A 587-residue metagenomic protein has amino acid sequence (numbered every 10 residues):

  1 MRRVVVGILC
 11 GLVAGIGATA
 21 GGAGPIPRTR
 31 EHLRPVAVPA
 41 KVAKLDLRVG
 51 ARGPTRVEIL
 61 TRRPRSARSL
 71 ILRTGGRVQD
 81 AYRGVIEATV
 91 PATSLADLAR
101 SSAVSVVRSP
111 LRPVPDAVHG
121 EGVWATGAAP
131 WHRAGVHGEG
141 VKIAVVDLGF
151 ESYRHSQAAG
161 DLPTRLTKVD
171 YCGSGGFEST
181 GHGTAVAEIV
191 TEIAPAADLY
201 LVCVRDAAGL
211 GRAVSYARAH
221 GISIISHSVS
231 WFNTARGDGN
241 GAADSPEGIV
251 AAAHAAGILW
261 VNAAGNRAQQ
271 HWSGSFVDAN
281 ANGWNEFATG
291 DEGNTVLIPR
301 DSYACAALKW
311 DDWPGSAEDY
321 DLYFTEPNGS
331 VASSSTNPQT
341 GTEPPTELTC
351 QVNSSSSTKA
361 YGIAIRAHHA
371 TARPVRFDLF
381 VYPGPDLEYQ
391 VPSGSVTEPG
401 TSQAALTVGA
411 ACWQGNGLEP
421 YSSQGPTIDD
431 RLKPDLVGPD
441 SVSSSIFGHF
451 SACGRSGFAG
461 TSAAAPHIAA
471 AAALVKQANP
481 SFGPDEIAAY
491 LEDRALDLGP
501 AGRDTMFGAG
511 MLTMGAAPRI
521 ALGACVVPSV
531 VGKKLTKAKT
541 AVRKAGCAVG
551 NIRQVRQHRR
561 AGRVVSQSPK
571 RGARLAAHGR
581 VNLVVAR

Functional and structural regions predicted by a protein language model:
R2, L522-R587: Ligand-recognition elements built from short beta-strands and adjacent flexible loops
R3-T180, I189-E192, D198, W284-V296 (+1 more regions): Autoinhibitory N-terminal propeptides
R48-G50, P54, H271-S316, D386-Y389 (+1 more regions): Secreted peptidase-domain scaffold signal
L111-E292, D386-S393, C412-A465, A472-N479 (+1 more regions): Peri-catalytic substrate-binding/gating loops that frame the active-site cleft of hydrolases
H119-G120, H227, F232-A242, W284-L297 (+2 more regions): Noncatalytic accessory or regulatory domains flanking protease catalytic cores in secreted, cell-surface, and selected
S223-S226, A256, T407, L436-G438 (+1 more regions): C-terminal subdomain of the subtilisin-like protease fold in secreted/lumenal serine endopeptidases
A304-S333, K359-Y361, D440-R503: Hydrolase catalytic cores
K309, H369-A405: Exposed low-complexity, polar/acidic, P/S/T/G-rich flexible segments that act as propeptides, protease-susceptible
